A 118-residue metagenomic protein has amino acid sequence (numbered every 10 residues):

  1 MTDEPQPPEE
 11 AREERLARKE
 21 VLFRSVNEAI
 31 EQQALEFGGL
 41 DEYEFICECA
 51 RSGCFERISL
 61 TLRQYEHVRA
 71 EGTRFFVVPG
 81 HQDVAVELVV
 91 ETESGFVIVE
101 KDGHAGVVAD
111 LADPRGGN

Functional and structural regions predicted by a protein language model:
T2-N118: Polybasic/polar functional segments that serve as interface/processing modules
